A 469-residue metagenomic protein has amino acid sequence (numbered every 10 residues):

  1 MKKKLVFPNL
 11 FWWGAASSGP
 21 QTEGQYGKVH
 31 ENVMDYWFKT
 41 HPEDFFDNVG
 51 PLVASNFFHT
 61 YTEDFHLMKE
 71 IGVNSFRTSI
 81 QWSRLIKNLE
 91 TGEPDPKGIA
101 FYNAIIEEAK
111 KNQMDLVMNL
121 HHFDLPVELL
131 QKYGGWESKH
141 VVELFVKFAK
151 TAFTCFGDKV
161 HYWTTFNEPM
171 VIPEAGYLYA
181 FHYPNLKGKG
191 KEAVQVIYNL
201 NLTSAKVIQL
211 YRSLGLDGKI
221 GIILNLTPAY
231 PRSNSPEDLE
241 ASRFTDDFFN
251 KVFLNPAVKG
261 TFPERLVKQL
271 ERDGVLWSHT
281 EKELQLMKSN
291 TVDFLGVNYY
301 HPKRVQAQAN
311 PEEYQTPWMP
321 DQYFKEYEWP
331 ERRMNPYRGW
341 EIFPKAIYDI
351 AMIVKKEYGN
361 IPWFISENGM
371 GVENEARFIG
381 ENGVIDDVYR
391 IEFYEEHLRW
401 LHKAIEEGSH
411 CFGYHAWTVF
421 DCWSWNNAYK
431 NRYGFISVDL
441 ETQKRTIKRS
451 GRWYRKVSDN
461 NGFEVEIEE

Functional and structural regions predicted by a protein language model:
K2-F45, L89-E90, I99-E469: Active-site region of glycoside hydrolase catalytic domains
E23-Y102: Active-site-adjacent substrate/metal-binding segments within catalytic domains of carbohydrate-active enzymes
